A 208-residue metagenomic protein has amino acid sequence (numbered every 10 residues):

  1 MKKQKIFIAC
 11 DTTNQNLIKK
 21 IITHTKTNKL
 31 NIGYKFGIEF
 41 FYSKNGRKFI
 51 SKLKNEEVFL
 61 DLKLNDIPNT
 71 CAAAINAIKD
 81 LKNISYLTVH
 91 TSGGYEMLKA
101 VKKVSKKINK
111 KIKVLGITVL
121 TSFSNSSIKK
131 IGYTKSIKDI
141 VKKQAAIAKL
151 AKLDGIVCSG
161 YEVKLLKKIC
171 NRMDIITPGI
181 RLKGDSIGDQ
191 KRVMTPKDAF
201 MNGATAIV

Functional and structural regions predicted by a protein language model:
K2-Q4, T70-G155, S159-K164, I169-R172 (+1 more regions): Conserved anion-binding
K5-C10, I32-F36, V58-L62, S85-V89 (+4 more regions): Hydrophobic faces of well-ordered beta-strands that scaffold small-molecule active sites in alpha/beta enzyme cores
I8, K63, A148, A199: Residue-level signature of catalytic and energy-coupling elements of molecular machines, predominantly ATP/GTP-dependent
C10-K52, L62, P68-C71, L165-K167: Conserved alpha/beta-domain cores
T12-N14, I38-Y42, L64-D66, G93 (+3 more regions): Active-site-proximal loop/turn and secondary-structure-junction residues that shape catalytic pockets, frequently
T13-T25, P68-I78, I137-I147, Q190-D198: Short, acidic/polar
N28-K29, L81-K82, A151, N202-G203: Structural motif
F36, F40, K44, C158-I207: A C-terminal functional module that forms or caps the active site or interfaces directly with catalytic machinery
